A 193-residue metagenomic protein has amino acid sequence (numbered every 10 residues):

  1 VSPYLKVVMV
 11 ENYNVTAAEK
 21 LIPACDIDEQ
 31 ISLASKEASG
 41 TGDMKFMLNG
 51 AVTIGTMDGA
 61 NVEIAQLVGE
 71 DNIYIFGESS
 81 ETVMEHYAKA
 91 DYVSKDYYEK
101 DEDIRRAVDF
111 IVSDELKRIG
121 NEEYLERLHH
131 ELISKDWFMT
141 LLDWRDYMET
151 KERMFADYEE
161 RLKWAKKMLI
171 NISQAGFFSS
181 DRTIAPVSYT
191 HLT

Functional and structural regions predicted by a protein language model:
V7-T16: Catalytic cores of eukaryotic secretory-pathway lumenal/extracellular enzymes that build and remodel glycoconjugates
T16-A24: Short acidic alpha-helix that forms the nucleotide-activated donor recognition element in Leloir-type transferases
D26-D71: A donor-sugar binding/catalytic signature common to diverse glycosyltransferases and related nucleotide-sugar
V62-A90: Acidic/histidine-rich catalytic neighborhood
E81-L162: C-terminal "capping" alpha-helix adjacent to the active site of nucleotide-linked donor transferases in cell-envelope
K163-F177: A short, well-ordered alpha-helix in the C-terminal region of glycosyltransferases
S180-I184: Amphipathic alpha-helical segment in the mid-to-C-terminal domain of diverse UDP/GDP-sugar glycosyltransferases
T190-T193: Conserved small/polar residues in nucleotide/adenosyl-binding loops
